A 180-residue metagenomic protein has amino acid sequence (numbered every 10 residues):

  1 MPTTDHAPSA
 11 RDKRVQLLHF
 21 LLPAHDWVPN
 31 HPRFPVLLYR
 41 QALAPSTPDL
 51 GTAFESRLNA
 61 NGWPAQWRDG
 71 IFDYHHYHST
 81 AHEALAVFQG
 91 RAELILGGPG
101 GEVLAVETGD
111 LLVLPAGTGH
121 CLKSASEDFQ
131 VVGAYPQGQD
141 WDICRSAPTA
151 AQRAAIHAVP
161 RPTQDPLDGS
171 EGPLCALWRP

Functional and structural regions predicted by a protein language model:
M1-H75, C175-P180: A short, N-terminal "cap"/entry segment at the start of jelly-roll beta-barrel domains of the cupin/DSBH fold
P64, G70, Q89-R91, P99 (+1 more regions): Double-stranded beta-helix
G70-A84, P99-G100, E107: A short beta-loop-beta micro-motif enriched in histidine and acidic residues
H78-I95, V113: Short, conserved beta-strand element in jelly-roll/cupin
I95-G97, K123: A generic structural motif
G100-E102, D128: Short, surface-exposed beta-strand-loop junctions and turns on beta-sheet-rich folds
V106-S126, Y135: Conserved metal-binding segment of the jelly-roll/cupin
K123-P180: Double-stranded beta-helix
